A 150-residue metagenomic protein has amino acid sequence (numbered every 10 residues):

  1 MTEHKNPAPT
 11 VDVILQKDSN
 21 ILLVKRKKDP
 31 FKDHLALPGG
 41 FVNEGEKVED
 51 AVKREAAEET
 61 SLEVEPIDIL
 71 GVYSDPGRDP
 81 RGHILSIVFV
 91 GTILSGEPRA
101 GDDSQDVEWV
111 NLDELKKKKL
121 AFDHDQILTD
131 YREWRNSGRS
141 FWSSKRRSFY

Functional and structural regions predicted by a protein language model:
M1-I21: Conserved N-terminal beta-strand and adjoining loop/helix that marks the start of the Nudix/MutT-like hydrolase domain
K5-P7, D33, R81-L85: Residue-level preference for beta-strand/loop junctions
V13, I69, F89-G91: A structural signal for short, well-ordered beta-strand segments
N20-E58: Conserved Nudix-box catalytic region and its N-terminal flanking loop in Nudix hydrolases and closely related
P30-L35, D102-Y150: Nudix hydrolase/Nudix homology domain
V42-E65, D75-I127: Unchanged
L70-S74: Generic short beta-strand segments
